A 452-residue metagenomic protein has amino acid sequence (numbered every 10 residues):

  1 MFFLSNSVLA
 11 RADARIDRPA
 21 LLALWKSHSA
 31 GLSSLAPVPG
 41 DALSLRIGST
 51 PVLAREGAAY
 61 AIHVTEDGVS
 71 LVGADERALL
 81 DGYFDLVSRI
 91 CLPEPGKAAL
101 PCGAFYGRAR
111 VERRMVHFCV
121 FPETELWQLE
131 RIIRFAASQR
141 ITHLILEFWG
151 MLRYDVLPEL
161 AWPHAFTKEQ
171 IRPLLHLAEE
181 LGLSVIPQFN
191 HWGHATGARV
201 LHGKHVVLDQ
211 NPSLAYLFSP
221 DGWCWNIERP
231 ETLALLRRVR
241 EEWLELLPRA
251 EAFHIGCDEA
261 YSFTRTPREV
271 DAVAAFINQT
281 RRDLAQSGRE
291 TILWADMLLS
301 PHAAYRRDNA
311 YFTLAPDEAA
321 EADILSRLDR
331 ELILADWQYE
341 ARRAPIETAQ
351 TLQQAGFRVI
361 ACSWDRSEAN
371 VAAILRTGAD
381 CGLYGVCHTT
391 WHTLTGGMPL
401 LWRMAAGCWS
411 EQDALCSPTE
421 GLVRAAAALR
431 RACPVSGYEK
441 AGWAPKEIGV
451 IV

Functional and structural regions predicted by a protein language model:
M1-V111: Contiguous, structured surface segment used for ligand recognition
F2, T65-A285, I292: Feature activates predominantly on carbohydrate-active enzymes
L9-P19, A30, G40, K97 (+7 more regions): Substrate-binding groove of N-acetylhexosamine-processing glycoside hydrolases
R46, L146, H388: Short beta-strand and adjacent tight-turn residues that come in two discontinuous sequence segments and form the edges
G48, A74, C119, W337 (+1 more regions): Structured loops at beta-to-helix junctions and adjacent beta-edge loops in soluble globular domains
T50, M151-L152, H392-T393: Short beta-alpha junction loops
A54-I62, L129-F135, T348-Q354: Short, polar loop/linker segments at the starts of domains and inter-domain junctions
R55-G57, G193, I451: Local alpha-helix boundary/kink/capping signal
